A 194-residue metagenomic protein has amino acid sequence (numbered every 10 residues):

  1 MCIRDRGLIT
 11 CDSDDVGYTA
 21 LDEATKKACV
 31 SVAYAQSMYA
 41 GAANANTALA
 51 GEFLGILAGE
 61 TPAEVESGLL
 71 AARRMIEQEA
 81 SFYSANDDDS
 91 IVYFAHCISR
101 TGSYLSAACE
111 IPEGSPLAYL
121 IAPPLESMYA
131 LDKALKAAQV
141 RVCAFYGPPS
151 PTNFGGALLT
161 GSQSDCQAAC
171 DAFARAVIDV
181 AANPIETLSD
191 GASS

Functional and structural regions predicted by a protein language model:
M1-D5: Conserved small/polar residues in nucleotide/adenosyl-binding loops
T10-V16, Y119-S127: Short, surface-exposed ligand-recognition loops at beta-strand->loop->(often short) alpha-helix junctions that present
G17-Y34, L125-Q139: Short amphipathic alpha-helix segments
L21, P62-I76, S164-V177: Charge-rich, low-aromatic oligomerization/scaffolding segments with amphipathic character
K27-S31, A72-S81, A138-Q139, F173-A182: A common structural junction motif
S31-G51, V140-P149, N153-F154: A cross-kingdom feature marking solvent-exposed beta-strand/loop segments within repeated, beta-rich binding/scaffold
Y39-N44, Y83-S99, P149-F154, I185-S194: Short proline/glycine- and acidic-rich turn/helix-capping motifs at secondary-structure junctions
E52-D88: Hydrophobic, ordered structural segments
